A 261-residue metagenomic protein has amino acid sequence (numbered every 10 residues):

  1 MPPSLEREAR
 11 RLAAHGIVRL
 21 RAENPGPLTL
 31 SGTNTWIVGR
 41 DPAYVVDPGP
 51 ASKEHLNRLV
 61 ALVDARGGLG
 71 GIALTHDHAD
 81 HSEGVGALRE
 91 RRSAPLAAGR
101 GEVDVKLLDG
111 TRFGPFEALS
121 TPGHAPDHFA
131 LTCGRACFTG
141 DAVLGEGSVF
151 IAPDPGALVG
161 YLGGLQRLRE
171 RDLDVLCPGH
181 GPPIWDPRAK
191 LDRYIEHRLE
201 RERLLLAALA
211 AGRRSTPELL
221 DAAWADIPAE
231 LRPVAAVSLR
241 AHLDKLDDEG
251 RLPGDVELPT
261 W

Functional and structural regions predicted by a protein language model:
P3, E8-A65, F129-G145: Conserved beta-strand hairpin/beta-sheet module of binuclear metal-dependent hydrolase folds, prominently
G16, L59, H180, L205 (+1 more regions): Residue-level signal for inorganic ion chemistry
R19, I37, L108-T132: Core dinuclear metal-dependent hydrolase active-site scaffold
N24-G26, S31, P48-P115: Active-site HxH/HxHxD metal-binding segment of metal-dependent hydrolases
A43-V45, P50-S52, A118-S120, A125-A208: Metallo-beta-lactamase
T75-H81, H124, H180, H242: Histidine-centered divalent metal-coordination motifs
E83, F116, G156, V234: Residue-level signal for the nucleotide or nucleotide-sugar donor/cofactor binding architecture
A207-W261: C-terminal regulatory/interaction regions
